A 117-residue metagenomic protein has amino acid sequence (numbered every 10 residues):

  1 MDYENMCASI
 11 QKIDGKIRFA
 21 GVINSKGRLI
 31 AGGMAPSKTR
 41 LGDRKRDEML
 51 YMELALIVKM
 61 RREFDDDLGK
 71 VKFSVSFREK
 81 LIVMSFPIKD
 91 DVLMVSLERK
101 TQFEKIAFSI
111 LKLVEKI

Functional and structural regions predicted by a protein language model:
M1-I117: Non-catalytic interaction/Regulatory regions outside core domains
